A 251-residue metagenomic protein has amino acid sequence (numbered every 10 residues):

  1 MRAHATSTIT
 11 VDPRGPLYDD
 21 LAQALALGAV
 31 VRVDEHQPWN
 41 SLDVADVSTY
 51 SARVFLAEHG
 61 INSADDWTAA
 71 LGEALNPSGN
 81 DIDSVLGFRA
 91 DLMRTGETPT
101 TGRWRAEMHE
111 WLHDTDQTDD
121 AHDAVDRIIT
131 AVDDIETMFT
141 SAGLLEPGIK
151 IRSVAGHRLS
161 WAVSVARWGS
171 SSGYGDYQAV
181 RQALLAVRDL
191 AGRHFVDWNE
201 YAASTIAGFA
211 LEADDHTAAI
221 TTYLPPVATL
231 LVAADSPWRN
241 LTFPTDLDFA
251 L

Functional and structural regions predicted by a protein language model:
M1-Y177, Q182-L251: Polar/charged low-complexity regulatory segments
